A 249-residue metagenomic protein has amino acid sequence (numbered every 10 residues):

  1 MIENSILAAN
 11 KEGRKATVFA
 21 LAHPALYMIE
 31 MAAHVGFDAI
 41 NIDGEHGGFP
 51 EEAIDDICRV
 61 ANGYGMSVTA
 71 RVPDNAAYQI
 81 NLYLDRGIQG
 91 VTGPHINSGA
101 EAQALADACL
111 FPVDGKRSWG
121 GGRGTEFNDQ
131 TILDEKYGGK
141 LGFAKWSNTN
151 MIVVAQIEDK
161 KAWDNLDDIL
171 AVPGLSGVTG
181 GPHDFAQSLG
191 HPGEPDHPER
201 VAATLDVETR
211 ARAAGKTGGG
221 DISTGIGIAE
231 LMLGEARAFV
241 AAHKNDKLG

Functional and structural regions predicted by a protein language model:
M1-A20, D134-T149, D206, R212-A213: N-terminal amphipathic alpha-helix/helix-capping segment at the start of soluble metabolic enzymes
M1-V68, D74-N75, G174: Conserved N-terminal beta1-alpha1 strand-loop-helix module at the mouth
N10-L26, T69-P73, M151-D164, T224-E230: Active-site mouth loops of central-metabolism enzymes
F19, A32, D43, V91 (+3 more regions): Conserved, mostly hydrophobic/aromatic
E30, H34, A70, N75-Q89 (+4 more regions): Catalytic cores of alpha/beta
E51-D85, D107-G115, A144-N148, P195-G219: Alpha-helix-loop-beta-strand connector modules within alpha/beta enzyme cores
Y78, G90-P173: Conserved anion-binding
R117-R123, F127-L133, N148-M151, I157-K161 (+3 more regions): C-terminal alpha-helical cap/extension of soluble enzyme domains
